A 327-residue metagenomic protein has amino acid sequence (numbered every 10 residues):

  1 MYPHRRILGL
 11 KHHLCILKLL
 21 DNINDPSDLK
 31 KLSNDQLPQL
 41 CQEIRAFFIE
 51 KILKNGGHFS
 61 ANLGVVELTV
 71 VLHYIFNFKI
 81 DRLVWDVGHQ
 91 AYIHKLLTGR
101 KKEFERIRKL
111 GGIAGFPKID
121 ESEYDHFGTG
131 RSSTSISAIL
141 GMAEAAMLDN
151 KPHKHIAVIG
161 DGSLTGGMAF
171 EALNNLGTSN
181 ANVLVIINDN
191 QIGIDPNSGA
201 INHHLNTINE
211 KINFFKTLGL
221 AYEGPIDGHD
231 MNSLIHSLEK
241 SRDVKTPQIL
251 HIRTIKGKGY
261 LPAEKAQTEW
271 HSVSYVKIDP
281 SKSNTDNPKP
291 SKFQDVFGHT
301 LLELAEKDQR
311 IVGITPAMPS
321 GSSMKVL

Functional and structural regions predicted by a protein language model:
I16-L97, K216, P225-L234, Q248-H251: N-terminal amphipathic, basic-rich helices that act as targeting or association modules
L19-D25, A46-K51, A114-H126, H155 (+4 more regions): Gly-rich Lys/Arg/Thr-decorated short loops/hinges at beta-loop-alpha junctions or inter-strand turns that position
C41, R45-F48, G57-V65, F215 (+3 more regions): Cofactor-pocket helix-loop regions in the catalytic cores of large enzyme subunits
H58-S179, F293, E303-L327: Cofactor-binding active-site loop characterized by glycine-rich and histidine/acidic residues
A91-I93, L164-G166, Q191-D195, Y222 (+3 more regions): Flexible loop/turn segments at secondary-structure boundaries
D149-H153, G199-S237: Conserved thiamine diphosphate
T165, A172, G177-N202: Mobile "lid/hinge" segments at catalytic clefts and subdomain interfaces of large enzymes
H229-N284: Terminal amphipathic helices with adjacent charged low-complexity linkers/tails
